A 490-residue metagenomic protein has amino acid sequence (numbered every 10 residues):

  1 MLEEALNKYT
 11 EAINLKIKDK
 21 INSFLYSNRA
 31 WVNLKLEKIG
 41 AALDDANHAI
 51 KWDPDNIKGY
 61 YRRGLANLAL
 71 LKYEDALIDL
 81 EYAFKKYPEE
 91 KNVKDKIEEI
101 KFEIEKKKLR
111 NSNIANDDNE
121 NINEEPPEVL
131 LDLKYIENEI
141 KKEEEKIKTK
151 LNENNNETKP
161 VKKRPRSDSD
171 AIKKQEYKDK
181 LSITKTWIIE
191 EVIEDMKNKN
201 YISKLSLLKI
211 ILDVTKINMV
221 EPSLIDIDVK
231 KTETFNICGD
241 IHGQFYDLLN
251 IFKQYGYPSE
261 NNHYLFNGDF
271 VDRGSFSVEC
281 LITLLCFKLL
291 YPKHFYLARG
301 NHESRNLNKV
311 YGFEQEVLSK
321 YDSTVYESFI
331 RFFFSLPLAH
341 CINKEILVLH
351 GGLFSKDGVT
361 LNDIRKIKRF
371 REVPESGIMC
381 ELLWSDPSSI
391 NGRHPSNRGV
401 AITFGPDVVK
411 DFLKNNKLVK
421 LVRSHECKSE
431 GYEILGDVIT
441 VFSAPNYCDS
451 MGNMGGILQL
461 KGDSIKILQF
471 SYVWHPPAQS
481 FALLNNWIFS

Functional and structural regions predicted by a protein language model:
M1-N154: Alpha-helical tetratricopeptide repeat
E81, K108-S490: Feature recognizes metal-dependent phosphohydrolase scaffolds
